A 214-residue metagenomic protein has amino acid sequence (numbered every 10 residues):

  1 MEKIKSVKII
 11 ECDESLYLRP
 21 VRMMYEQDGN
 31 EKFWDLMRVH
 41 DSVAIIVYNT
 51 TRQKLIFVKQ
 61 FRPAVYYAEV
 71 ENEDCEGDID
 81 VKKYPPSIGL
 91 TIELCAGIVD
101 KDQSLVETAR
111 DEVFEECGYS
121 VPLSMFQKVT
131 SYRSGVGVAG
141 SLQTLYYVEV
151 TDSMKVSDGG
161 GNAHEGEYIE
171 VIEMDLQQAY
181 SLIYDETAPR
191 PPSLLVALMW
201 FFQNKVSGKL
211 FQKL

Functional and structural regions predicted by a protein language model:
M1, K5-I9, L90, K101 (+4 more regions): Nudix hydrolase/Nudix homology domain
M1-T51, F61-A64: A positional/architectural concept
S15-L18, H40, T50, P86 (+3 more regions): A generic fold-level signal
R19-N30, G135-S157: Active-site-adjacent beta-strand/loop module that shapes the phosphate/pyrophosphate-binding cleft
W34-M37, I46, T51-D111, N162-E165 (+1 more regions): Conserved Nudix-box catalytic region and its N-terminal flanking loop in Nudix hydrolases and closely related
P63, E115, S181: Active-site micro-motifs of SAM-dependent methyltransferase domains
S104-V150: A contiguous pocket-lining binding segment that forms or flanks enzyme active sites
K155-G160, I183: Short, charged, solvent-exposed linker or helix-capping segments at domain edges/interfaces that act as flexible hinges
